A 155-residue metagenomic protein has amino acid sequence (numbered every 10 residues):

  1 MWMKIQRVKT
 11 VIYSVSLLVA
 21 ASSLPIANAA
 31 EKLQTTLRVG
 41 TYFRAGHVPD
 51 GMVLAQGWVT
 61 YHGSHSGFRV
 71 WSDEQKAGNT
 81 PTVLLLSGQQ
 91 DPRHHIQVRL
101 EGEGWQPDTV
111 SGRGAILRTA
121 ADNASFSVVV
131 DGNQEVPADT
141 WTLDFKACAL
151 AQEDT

Functional and structural regions predicted by a protein language model:
W2-S14: Bacterial N-terminal signal peptides that target proteins for export
T10, R38, T109, T119-D122 (+1 more regions): Generic alpha-helix detector with strongest preference for long hydrophobic helices that associate with membranes
S14, F43, H62, H95-I96 (+1 more regions): Compositionally biased, intrinsically disordered low-complexity regions enriched in proline and serine
A20, L24-P25: N-terminal signal peptide c-region/cleavage motif recognized by signal peptidases
I26-Q90, N123-V136, T140-T142, K146-T155: N-terminal small/polar-rich segments of proteins
D73-T119: Mid-chain, structured segments of secreted extracytoplasmic proteins
